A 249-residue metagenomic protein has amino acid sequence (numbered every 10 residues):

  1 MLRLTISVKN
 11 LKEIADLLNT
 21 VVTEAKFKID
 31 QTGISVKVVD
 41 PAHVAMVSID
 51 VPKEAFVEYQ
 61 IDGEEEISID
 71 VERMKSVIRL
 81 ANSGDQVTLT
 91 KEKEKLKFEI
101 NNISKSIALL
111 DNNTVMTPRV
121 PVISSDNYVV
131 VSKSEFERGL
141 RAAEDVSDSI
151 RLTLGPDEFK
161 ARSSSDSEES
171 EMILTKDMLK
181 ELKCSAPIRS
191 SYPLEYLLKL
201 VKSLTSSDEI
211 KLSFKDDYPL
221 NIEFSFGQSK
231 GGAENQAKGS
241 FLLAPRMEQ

Functional and structural regions predicted by a protein language model:
M1-N19, E24-D145, T153-S207, K211-Q249: DNA polymerase sliding clamps and clamp-related checkpoint/processivity subunits
I150: Polyanion-binding surfaces on beta-sheet-dominated domains and ring/shell assemblies
